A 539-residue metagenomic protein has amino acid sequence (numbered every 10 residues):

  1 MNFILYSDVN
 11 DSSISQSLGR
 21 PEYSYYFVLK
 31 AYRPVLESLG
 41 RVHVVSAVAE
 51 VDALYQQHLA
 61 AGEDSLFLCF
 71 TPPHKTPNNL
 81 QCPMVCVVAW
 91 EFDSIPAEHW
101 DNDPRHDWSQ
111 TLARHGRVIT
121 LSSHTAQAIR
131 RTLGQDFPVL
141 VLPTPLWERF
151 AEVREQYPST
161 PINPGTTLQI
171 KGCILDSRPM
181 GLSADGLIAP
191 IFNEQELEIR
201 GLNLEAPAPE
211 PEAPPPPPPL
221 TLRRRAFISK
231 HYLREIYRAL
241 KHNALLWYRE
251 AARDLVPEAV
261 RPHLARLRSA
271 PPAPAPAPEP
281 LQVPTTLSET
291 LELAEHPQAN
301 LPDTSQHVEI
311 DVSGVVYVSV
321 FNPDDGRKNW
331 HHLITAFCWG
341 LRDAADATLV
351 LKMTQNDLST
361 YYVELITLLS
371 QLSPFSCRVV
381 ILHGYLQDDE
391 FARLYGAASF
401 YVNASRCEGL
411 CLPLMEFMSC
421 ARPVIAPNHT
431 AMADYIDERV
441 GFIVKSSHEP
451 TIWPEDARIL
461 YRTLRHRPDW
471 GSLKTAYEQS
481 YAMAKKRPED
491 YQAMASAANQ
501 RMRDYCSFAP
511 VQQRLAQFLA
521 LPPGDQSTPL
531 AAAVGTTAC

Functional and structural regions predicted by a protein language model:
M1-P72, P77-L80, P323, T348 (+3 more regions): N-terminal pre-catalytic "stem/leader" segment of glycosyltransferase-like enzymes
G40-R130, E390: Extended catalytic core of nucleotide-activated donor transferases of GT-like folds
R154, N163-G165, S183-E194, K486 (+2 more regions): C-terminal alpha-helical cap of glycosyltransferases
I162-E205, P209-P218, I228, H307-K328 (+1 more regions): Conserved donor-binding/catalytic core segment of Leloir-type glycosyltransferases
E292-N300, A433-Y481: Change "using UDP/GDP/dTDP sugars" to "using nucleotide sugars
S359-R393, F400: Nucleotide-activated donor-binding/catalytic signature segment of Leloir-type glycosyltransferases, i.e., the conserved
R406: Aromatic "clamp/platform" in nucleotide-sugar-dependent glycosyltransferases that forms part of the donor/acceptor
L464-T475, A482-Q517: A charged, aromatic-enriched C-terminal amphipathic alpha-helix characteristic of glycosyltransferases across folds
